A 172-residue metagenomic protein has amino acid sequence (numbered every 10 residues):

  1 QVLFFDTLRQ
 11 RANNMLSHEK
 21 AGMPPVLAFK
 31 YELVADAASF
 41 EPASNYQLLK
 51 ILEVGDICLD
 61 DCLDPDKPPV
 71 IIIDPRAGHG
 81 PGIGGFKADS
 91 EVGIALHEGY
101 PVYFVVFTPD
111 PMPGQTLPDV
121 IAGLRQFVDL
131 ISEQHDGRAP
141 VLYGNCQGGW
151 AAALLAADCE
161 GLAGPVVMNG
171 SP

Functional and structural regions predicted by a protein language model:
Q1-L33, F40: N-terminal targeting or regulatory segments adjacent to alpha/beta-hydrolase or S9 domains
M23-A28, E32-P111: Short, surface-exposed "cap/lid" segments of acyl-processing enzymes
S39, Y46, K50, V106 (+4 more regions): Catalytic domains of lipid- and phosphate-ester/thioester hydrolases
D60-C62, S132-H135: A structural boundary/capping signal
Q115-E133: Alpha/beta-hydrolase active-site loop
Y143-A152: Gly/Ala-rich beta-loop-alpha elbow adjacent to hydrolase catalytic centers
L154-D158: Active-site signature of alpha/beta-hydrolase-fold catalytic machinery across serine- and Asp/Cys-nucleophile hydrolases
G161-P172: A conserved short beta-strand
